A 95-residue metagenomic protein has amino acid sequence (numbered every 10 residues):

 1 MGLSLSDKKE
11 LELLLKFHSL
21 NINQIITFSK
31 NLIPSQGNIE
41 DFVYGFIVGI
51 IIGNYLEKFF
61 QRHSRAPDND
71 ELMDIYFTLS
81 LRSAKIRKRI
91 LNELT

Functional and structural regions predicted by a protein language model:
M1, I33-D41, R62-D70: Short, surface-exposed loop/turn segments at secondary-structure junctions
M1-L32: Short terminal alpha-helical segments
G2-L11, Q36-G37, D41, T78-R89: Cystatin/cathelin-like cysteine-protease inhibitor module
L14, F28-L32, Q36, E40-V48 (+1 more regions): The transition from N-terminal targeting/processing segments to the mature protein
K16-S19, L56, S80: Alpha-helical repeat scaffolds in large eukaryotic proteins
H18, V43-G45, T78: Compositionally biased, low-structure terminal segments
D41-R65: Acidic, low-complexity, intrinsically disordered interaction modules
F60-T95: Charged low-complexity stretches with an acidic bias
